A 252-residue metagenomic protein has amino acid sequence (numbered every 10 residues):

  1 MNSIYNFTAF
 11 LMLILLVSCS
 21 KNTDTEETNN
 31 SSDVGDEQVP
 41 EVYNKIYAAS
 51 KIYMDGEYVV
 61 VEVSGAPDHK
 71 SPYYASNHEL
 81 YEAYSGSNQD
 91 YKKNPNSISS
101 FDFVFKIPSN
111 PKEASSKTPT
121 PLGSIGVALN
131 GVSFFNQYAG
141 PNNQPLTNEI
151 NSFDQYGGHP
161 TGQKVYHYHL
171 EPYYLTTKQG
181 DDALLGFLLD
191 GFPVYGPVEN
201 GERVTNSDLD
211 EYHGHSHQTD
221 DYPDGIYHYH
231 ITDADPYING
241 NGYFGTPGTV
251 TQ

Functional and structural regions predicted by a protein language model:
M1-T8: Bacterial N-terminal signal peptides that target proteins for export
L15-S18: C-terminal motif of bacterial Sec signal peptides marking the signal peptidase cleavage site
N22-T147: Solvent-exposed N-terminal domain segments of exported/luminal and surface proteins
I98, N151-K164, Y212-G225: Short, low-complexity cationic-aromatic patches
V104-I107, A128-S133, G162-L175, Y222-P236: Extracellular/lumenal glycan-associated surfaces
S115, F134, Y174-Q179, V194 (+1 more regions): Short loop/beta submotifs within extracellular cysteine-rich repeat domains
L146-D154, T161-T205: Short helix-loop boundary/capping segments
S207-Q252: Long, compositionally biased interface segments
